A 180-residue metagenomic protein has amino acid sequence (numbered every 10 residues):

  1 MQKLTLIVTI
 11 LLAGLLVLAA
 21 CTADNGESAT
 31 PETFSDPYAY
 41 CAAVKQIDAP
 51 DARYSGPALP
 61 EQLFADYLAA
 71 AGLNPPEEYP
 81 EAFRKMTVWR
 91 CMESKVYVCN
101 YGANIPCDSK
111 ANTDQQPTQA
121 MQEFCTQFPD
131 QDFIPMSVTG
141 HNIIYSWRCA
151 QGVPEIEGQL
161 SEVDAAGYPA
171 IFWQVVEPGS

Functional and structural regions predicted by a protein language model:
M1-L11: Bacterial N-terminal signal peptides that target proteins for export
L18-A20: C-terminal motif of bacterial Sec signal peptides marking the signal peptidase cleavage site
T22-D24: Bacterial signal peptide processing site
G26-S180: Post-signal/leader-peptide non-cytosolic segments of secretory proteins
